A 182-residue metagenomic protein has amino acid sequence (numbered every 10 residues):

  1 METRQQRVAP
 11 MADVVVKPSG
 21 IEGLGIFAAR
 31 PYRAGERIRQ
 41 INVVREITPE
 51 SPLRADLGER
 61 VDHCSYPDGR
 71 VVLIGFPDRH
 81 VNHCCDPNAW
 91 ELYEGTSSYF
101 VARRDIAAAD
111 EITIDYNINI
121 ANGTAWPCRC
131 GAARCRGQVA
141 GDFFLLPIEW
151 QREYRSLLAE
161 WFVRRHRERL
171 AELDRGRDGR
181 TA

Functional and structural regions predicted by a protein language model:
M1-A182: Conserved catalytic SET/PR domain of SAM-dependent protein methyltransferases, capturing the structural core that binds
